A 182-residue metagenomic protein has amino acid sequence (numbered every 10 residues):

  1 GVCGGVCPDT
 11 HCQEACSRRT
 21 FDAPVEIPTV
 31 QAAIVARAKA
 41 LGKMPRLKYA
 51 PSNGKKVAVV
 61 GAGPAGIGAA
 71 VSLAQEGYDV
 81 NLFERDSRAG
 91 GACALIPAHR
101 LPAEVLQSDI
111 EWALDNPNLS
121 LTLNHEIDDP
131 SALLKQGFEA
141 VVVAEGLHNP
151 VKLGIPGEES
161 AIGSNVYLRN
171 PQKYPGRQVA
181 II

Functional and structural regions predicted by a protein language model:
G1-H11: Immediate flanking context of iron-sulfur cluster ligation sites
D9-R37: Iron-sulfur (Fe-S) cluster-binding segments and ferredoxin-like electron-carrier domains, especially [2Fe-2S]
T20, P24-P28, V59-E126, V151 (+1 more regions): Beta1-alpha1 glycine-rich phosphate/pyrophosphate-binding loop at the start of Rossmann-like nucleotide-binding domains
I34-P51, E111-D115, L121-L123, N149-I182: Glycine-rich dinucleotide-binding loop and its adjacent helix/turn
K55, Y78, G176-R177: Nucleotide donor/acceptor-binding cores
V80-N81, V141, V179: Hydrophobic anchor at the start of a short beta-strand that flanks the dinucleotide cofactor-binding loop
L123-Q136: A conserved short coil-to-beta-strand element within the FAD-binding core of flavoproteins
F138-A140, A144-V151: Glycine-/small-residue-rich beta->alpha transition segments that form the dinucleotide
